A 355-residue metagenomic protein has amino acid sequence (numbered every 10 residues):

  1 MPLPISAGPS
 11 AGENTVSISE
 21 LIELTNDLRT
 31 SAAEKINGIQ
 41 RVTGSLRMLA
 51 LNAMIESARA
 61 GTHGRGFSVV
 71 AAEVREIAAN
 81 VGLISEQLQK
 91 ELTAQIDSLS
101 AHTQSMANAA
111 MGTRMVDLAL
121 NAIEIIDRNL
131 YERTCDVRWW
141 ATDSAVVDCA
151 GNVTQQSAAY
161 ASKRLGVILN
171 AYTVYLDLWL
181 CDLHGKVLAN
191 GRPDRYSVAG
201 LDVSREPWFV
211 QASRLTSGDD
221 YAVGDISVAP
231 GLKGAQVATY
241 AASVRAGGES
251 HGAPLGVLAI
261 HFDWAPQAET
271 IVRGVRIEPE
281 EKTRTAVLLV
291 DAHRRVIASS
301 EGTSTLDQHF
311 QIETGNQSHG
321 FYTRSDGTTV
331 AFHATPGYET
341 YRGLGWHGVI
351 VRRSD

Functional and structural regions predicted by a protein language model:
L3-N26, M106-A109: Short, charge-rich amphipathic alpha-helices with coiled-coil/heptad character
D27-I55, Q87-D97: Alpha-helical coiled-coil
T43-L88: EAAAR-patterned alpha-helical heptad-repeat segments
N52, L180-D194, E249-S250, T285-I297: Short, glycine-anchored, charge-dense loop/turn motifs used at functional sites
A109-G218, V272: Extracytoplasmic/periplasmic sensory segments of membrane signal-transduction proteins
A161-A171, V257-T305, T314: Solvent-exposed, extracytoplasmic
N190-H261, F321-T323: Extracytoplasmic/periplasmic ligand-binding sensor regions of membrane-associated signaling proteins
Q308-D355: Extracellular/periplasmic juxtamembrane segments that couple receptor/chemosensory ectodomains to their
